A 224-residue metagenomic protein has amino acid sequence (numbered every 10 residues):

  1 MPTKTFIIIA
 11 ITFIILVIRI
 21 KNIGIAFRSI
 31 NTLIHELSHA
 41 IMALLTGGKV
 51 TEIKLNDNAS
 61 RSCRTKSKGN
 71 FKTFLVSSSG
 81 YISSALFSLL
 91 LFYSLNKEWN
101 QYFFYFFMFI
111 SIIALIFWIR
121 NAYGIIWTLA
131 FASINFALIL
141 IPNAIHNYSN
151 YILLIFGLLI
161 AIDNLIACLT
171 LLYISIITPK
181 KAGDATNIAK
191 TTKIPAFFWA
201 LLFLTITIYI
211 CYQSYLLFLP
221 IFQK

Functional and structural regions predicted by a protein language model:
M1-I23: Topogenic membrane-insertion module of multi-pass membrane proteins
T3, I8-I9, S62-L219: Metalloprotease/metallohydrolase-associated module, dominated by Zn2+-dependent proteases
T12, V17, S38, H146 (+1 more regions): Sparse, context-dependent recognition of short Cys/His-centered cofactor- or disulfide-binding micro-motifs
I20-T73: Small-residue-rich helix-interface/hinge motifs
G24-I25, L216-F222: Membrane-interface capping segments at transmembrane-helix boundaries
